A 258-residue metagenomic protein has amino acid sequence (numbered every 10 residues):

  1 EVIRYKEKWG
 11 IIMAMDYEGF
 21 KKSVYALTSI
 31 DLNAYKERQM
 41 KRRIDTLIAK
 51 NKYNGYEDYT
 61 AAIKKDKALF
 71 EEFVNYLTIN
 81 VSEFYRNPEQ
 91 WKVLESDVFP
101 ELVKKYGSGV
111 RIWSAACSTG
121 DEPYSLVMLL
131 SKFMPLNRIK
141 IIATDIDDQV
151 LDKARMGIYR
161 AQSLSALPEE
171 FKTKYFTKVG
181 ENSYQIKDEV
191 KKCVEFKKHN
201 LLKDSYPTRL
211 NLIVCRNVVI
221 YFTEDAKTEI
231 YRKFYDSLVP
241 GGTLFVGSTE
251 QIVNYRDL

Functional and structural regions predicted by a protein language model:
E1-M13: Short, Lys/Arg-enriched N-terminal segments with co-localized hydrophobic residues within the first ~10-30 amino acids
A14-W113, Y231, G247: Conserved AdoMet
L94, I213, L238: Residue-level signal for inorganic ion chemistry
I112, I139-I141, L244: Hydrophobic/aromatic residues located in beta-strands of well-ordered beta-sheets within soluble catalytic
T119-M134: Conserved SAM-binding loop of SAM-dependent methyltransferases across substrates and taxa, primarily the Class I
N137-V214, V218-A226, Q251-V253: Extended basic-aromatic, gly/pro-enriched interface segments that bind polyanionic ligands
E229-P240: A short glycine-rich, Lys/Arg-flanked "PGG" loop and its adjoining helix->strand segment in the class I
G241-S248: Conserved beta-strand signature within the Rossmann-like core of class I S-adenosyl-L-methionine
